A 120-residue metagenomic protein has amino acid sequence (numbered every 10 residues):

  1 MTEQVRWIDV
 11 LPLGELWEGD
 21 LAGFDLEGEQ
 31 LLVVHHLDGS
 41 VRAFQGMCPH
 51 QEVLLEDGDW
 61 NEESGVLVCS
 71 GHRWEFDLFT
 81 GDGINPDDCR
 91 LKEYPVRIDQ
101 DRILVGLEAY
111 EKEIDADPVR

Functional and structural regions predicted by a protein language model:
M1-E3: Basic/polar N-terminal segments that are highly enriched at the extreme N-terminus, encompassing both cleavable
V5-L13: Short amphipathic
D20-R120: Rieske [2Fe-2S] iron-sulfur-binding domain
